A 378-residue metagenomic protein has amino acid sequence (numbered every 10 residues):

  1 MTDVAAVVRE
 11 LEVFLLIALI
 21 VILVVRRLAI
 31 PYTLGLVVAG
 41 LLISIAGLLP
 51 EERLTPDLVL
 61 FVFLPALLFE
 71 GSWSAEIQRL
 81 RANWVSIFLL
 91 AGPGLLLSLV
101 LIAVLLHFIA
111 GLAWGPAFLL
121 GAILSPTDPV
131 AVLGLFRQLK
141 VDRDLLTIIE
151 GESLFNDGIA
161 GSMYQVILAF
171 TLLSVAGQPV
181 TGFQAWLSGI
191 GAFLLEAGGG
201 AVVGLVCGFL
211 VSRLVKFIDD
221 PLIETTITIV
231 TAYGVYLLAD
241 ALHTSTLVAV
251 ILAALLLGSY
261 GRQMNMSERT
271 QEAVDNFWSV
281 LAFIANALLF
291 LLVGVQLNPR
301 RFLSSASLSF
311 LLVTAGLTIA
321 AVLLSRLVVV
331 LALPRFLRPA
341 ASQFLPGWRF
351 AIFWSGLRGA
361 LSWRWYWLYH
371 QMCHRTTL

Functional and structural regions predicted by a protein language model:
M1-L378: Transmembrane helical cores of multi-pass secondary ion antiporters/exchangers
